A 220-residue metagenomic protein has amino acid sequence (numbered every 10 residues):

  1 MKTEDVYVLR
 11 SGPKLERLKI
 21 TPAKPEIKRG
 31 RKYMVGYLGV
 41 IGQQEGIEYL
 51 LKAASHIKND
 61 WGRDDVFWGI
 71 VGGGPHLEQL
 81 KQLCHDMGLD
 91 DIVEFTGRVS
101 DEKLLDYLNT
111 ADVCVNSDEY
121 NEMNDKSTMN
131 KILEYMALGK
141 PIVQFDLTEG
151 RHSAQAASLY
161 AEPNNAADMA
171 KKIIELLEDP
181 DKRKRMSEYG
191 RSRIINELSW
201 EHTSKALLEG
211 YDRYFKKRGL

Functional and structural regions predicted by a protein language model:
G12: Carbohydrate-associated surface elements
K19-M34, R63: Nucleotide-sugar donor-binding and catalytic loop/hinge architecture of NDP-sugar-dependent glycosyltransferases
K28-A54, G69: Conserved donor-binding/catalytic core segment of Leloir-type glycosyltransferases
E45, E102-D106, N116-A137, V143-S153: Nucleotide-sugar-dependent
V71, E78-L105: Nucleotide-activated donor-binding/catalytic signature segment of Leloir-type glycosyltransferases, i.e., the conserved
A111: An anion/phosphate-binding loop that grips the pyrophosphate of nucleotide cofactors and donors
S158-A166, E175-D181: Conserved acidic donor-binding segment of nucleotide-sugar-dependent glycosyltransferases
D181-R213: A charged, aromatic-enriched C-terminal amphipathic alpha-helix characteristic of glycosyltransferases across folds
